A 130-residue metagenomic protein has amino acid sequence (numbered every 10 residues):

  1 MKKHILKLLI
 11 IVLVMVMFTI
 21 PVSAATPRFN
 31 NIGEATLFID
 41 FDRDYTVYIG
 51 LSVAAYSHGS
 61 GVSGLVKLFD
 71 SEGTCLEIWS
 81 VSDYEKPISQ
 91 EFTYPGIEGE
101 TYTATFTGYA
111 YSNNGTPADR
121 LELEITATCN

Functional and structural regions predicted by a protein language model:
K2-A24: Sec-dependent N-terminal signal peptides of Gram-positive bacterial secreted proteins and lipoproteins
S23-N130: Mature extracytoplasmic or otherwise solvent-exposed domains
